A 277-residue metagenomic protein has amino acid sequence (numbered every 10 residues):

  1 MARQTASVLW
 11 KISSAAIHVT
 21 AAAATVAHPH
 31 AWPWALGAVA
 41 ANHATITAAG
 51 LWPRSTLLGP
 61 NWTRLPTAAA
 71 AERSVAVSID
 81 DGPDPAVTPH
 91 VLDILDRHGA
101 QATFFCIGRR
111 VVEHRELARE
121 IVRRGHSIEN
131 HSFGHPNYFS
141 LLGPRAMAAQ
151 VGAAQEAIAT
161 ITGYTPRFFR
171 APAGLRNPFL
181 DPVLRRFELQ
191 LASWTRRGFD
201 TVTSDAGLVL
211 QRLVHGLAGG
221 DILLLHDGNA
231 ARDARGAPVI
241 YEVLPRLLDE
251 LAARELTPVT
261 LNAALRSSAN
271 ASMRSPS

Functional and structural regions predicted by a protein language model:
M1-R64: N-terminal membrane-anchoring alpha-helices
A49-A70, A234-S277: C-terminal domain-boundary segment and adjacent tail
G50-F139, Q150-A153, A157: Active-site beta->alpha N-cap acidic-glycine motif
I79-D81, C106-G108, N130-S132, R170-A173 (+3 more regions): A cross-domain feature marking catalytic cores of carbohydrate-active enzymes and several ubiquitous metabolic/repair
G82-A86, C106-H114, N137-R145, R170-P178 (+1 more regions): Acidic-and-aromatic substrate-binding clefts and catalytic sites of carbohydrate-active enzymes
H135-L142, A230-A234: A short acidic, helix-capping loop that chelates divalent metal ions and anchors anionic groups
A146-V151, A206-Q211, A237-L244: Charged helix-capping and loop-helix junction motifs
L175, L180-L217, L256-S267: His/Asp/Glu-enriched short active-site or ligand-binding loop at hydrolase and phosphoryl-transfer sites
